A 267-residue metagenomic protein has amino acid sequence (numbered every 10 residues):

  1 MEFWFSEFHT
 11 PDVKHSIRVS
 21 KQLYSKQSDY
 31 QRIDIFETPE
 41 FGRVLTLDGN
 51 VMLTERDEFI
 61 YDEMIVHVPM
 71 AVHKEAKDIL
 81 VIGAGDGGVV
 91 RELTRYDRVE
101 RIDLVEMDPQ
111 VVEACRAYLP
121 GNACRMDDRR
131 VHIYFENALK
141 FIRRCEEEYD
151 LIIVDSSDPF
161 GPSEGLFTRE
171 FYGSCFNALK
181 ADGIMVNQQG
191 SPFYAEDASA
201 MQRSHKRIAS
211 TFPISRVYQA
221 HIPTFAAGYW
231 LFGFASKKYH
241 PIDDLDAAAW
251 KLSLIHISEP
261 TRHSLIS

Functional and structural regions predicted by a protein language model:
M1-R43: N-terminal auxiliary segments of SAM/dcSAM-dependent transferases
E2-W4, S28, L53-D182, Y194-M201 (+1 more regions): The AdoMet/dcAdoMet-binding core of the Class I SAM-like
T46-L47: A general beta-strand register signal
D182-Q189: Conserved beta-strand signature within the Rossmann-like core of class I S-adenosyl-L-methionine
G190-L254: Substrate-binding/catalytic lobe of Class I Rossmann-like enzymes that use SAM or dcSAM, i.e., the mid-to-C-terminal
I255-S267: Single conserved hydrophobic/aromatic residue that forms the stacking wall/gate of nucleotide- or nucleobase-binding
